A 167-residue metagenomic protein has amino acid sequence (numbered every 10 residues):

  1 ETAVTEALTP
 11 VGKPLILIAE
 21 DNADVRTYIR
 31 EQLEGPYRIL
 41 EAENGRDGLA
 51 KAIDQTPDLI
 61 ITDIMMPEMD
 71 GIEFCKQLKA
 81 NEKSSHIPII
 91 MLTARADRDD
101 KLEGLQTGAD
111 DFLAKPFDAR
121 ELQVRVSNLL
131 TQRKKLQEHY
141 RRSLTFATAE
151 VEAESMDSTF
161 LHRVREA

Functional and structural regions predicted by a protein language model:
T27-E31: Charged docking surfaces used in two-component/phosphorelay signaling
Y37-E43, K51: Short hydrophobic/Thr-rich beta-strand motif most characteristic of the beta2 strand and flanking loop of CheY-like
Q55-I61: Active-site beta3 strand of CheY-like receiver
M66: Receiver (REC) domain active-site loop signature in two-component systems and cognate sites in sensor histidine kinases
F117-V126, L130, E138: C-terminal output helix
